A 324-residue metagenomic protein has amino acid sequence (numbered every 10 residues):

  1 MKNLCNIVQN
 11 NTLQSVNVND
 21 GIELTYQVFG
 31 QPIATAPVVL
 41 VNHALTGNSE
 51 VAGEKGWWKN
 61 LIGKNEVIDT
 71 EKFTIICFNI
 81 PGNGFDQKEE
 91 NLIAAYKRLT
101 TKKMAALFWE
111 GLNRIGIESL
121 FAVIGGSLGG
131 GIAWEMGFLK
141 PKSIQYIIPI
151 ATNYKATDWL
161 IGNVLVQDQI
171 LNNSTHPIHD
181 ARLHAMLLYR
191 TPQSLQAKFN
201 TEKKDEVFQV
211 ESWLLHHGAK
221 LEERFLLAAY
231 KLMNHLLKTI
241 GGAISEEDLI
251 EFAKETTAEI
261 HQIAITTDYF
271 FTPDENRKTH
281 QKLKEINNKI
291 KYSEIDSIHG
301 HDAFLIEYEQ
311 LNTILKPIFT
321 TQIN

Functional and structural regions predicted by a protein language model:
M1-V38: Catalytic-loop region of hydrolases
Q27-F85: N-terminal cap/lid subdomain of alpha/beta-hydrolase-fold enzymes
K102-F121: Conserved acidic catalytic loop of the alpha/beta-hydrolase fold
S119-D158: Conserved hydrolase catalytic core segment
S143-K220: Alpha/beta-hydrolase-fold enzymes
T256, Q262-A264: Short beta-strand/loop motif that positions the catalytic acidic residue of the alpha/beta-hydrolase fold
Y269-K278: Conserved alpha/beta-hydrolase "acid-adjacent" motif
R277-N324: Catalytic active-site module of serine/aspartate enzymes centered on a nucleophile-bearing elbow/loop
